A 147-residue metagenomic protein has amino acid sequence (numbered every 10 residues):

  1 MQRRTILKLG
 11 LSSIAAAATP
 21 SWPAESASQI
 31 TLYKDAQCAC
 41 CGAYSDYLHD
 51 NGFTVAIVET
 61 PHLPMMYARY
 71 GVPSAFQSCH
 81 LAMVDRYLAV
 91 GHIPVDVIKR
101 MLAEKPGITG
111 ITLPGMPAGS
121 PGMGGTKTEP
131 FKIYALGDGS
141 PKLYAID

Functional and structural regions predicted by a protein language model:
T5-P23: N-terminal export signals
S28-A43: Local sequence-structure signature of Cys/Sec-based thiol-disulfide redox active-site neighborhoods
Q29-I30, F53-T54, R86-L88: Short active-site oxyanion
Q37, Y44, E59-H62, P94 (+1 more regions): Stable alpha-helical elements in mature extracytoplasmic
Y44-Y47, M66: Secreted/processed peptides and extracellular or luminal domains of membrane proteins
D46-F53, I57: Iron-sulfur (Fe-S) cluster-binding segments and ferredoxin-like electron-carrier domains, especially [2Fe-2S]
V55-M66, F76, V84: Thiol-based oxidoreductase modules, predominantly thioredoxin-like and allied folds used for disulfide exchange
R69, A75-D147: Thiol/selenol-based redox catalytic cores and closely related redox-interacting motifs
